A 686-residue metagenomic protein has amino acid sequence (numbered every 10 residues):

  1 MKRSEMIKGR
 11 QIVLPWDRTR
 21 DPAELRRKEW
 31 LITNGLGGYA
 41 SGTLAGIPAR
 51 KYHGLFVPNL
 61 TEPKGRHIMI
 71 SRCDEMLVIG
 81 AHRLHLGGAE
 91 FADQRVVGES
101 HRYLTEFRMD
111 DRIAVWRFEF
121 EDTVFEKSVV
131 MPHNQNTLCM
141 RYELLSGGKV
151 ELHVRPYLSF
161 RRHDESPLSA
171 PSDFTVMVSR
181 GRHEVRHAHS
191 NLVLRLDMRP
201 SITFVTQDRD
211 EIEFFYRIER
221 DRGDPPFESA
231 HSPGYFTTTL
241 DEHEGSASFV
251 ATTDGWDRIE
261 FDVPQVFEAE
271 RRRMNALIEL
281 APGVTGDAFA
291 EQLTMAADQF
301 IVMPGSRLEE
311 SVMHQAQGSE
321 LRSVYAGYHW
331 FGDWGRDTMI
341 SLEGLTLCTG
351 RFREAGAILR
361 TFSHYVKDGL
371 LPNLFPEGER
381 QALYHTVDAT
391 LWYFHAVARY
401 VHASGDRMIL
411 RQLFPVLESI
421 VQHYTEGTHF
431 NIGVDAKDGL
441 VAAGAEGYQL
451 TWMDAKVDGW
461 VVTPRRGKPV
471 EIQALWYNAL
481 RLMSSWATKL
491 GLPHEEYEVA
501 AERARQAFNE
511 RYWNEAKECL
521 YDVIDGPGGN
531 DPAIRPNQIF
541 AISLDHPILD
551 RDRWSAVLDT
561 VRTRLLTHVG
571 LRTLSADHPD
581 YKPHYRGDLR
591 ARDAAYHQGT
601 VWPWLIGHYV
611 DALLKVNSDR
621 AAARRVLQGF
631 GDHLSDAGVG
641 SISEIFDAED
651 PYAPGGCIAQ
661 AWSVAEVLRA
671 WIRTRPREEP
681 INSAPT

Functional and structural regions predicted by a protein language model:
M1-T686: Acidic, mature catalytic/reactive cores of soluble proteins
